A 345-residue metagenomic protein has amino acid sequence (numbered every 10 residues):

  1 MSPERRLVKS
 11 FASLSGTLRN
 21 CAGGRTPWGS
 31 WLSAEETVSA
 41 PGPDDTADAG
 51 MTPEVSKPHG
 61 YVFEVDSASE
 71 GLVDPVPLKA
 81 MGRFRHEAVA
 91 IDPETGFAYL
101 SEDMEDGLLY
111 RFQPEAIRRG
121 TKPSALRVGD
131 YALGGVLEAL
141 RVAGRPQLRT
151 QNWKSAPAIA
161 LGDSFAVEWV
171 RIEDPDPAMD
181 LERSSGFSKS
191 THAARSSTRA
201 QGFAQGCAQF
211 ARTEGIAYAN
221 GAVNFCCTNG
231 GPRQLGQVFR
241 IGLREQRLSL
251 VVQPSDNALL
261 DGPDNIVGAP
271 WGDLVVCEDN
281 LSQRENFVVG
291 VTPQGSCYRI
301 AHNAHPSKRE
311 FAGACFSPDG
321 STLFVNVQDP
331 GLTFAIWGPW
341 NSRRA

Functional and structural regions predicted by a protein language model:
M1-A345: Sequence/structural signature of beta-propeller domains
